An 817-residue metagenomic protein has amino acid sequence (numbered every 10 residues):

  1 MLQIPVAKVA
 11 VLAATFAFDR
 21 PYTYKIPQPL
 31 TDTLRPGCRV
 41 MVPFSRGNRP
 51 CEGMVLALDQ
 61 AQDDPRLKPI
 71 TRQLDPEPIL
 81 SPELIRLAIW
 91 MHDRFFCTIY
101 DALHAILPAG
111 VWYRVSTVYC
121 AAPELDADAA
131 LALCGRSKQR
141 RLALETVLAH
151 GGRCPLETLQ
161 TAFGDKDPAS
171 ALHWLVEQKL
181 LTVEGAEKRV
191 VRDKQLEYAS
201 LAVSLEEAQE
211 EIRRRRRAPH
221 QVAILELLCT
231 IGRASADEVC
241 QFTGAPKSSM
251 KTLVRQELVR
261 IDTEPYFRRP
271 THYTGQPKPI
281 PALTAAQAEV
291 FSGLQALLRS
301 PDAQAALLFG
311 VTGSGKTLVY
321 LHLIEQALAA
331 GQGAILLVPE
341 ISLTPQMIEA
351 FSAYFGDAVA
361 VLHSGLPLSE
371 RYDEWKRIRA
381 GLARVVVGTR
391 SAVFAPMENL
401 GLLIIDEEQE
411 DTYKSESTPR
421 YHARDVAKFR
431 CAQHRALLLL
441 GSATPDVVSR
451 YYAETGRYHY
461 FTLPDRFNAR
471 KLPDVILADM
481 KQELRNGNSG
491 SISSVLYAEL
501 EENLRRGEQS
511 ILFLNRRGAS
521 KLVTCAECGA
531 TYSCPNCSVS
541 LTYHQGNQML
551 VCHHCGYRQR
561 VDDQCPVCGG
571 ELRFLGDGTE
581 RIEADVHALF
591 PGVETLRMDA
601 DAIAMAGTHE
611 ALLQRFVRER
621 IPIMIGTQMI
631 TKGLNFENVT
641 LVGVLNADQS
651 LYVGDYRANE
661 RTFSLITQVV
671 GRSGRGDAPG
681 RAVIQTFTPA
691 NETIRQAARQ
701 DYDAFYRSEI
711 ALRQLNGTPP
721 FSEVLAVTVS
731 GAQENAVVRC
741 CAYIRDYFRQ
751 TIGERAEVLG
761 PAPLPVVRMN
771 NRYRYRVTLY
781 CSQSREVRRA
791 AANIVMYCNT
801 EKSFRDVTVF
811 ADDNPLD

Functional and structural regions predicted by a protein language model:
M1-S442, E454-R470, Y780, R788-A792 (+2 more regions): Accessory, non-ATPase domains that flank or precede helicase/AAA+ motor cores in DNA-metabolism machines
P5-A7, E197, E723-L725, Y773-Y775: Short beta-strand micro-motifs in enzyme catalytic cores
T15, F590-V593, F748-E757, E801-D806: Short secondary-structure junctions
R35-P36, A736-R749: A short, contiguous, amphipathic alpha-helix enriched in charged residues
T182, L596, I752-L764, R805-D813: Short beta-strand elements
G275-T284, A288-Q295, P301-V738, E754 (+4 more regions): Inter-lobe coupling/hinge segments of SF2-like helicase ATPases
Y702-A704, I710, R745-Q750, S784 (+1 more regions): Surface-exposed amphipathic alpha-helical segments in non-transmembrane regions that serve as interaction surfaces
Y747-S784, A790-I794: C-terminal structured "cap/appendage" subdomains that terminate the fold
